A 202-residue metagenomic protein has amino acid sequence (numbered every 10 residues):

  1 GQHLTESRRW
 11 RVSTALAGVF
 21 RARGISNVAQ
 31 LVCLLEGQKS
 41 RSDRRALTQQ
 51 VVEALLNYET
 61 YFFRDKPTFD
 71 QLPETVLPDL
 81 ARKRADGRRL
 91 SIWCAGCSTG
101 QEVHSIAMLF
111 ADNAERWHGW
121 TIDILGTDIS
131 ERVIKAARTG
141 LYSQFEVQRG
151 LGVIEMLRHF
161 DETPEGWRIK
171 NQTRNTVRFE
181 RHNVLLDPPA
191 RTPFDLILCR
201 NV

Functional and structural regions predicted by a protein language model:
G1-S91: Conserved AdoMet
R9, K66, V103-A107, R138 (+1 more regions): Conserved strand-to-helix beginnings and helix N-cap segments that scaffold or border functional pockets
G37, R41, P78, D112 (+2 more regions): A short linear boundary/processing microfeature
Q71-A81, V103-A114: Short, well-ordered amphipathic alpha-helices
A85-A107, G119-L125: Conserved class I S-adenosyl-L-methionine
A95, E115-L198, V202: Extended basic-aromatic, gly/pro-enriched interface segments that bind polyanionic ligands
